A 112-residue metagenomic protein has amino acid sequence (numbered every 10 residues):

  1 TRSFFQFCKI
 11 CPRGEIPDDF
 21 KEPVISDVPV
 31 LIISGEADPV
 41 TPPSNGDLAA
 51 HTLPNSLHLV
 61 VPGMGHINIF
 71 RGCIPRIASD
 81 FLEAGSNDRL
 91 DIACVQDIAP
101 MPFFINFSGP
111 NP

Functional and structural regions predicted by a protein language model:
T1-P112: C-terminal subdomain of alpha/beta-hydrolase-fold enzymes, centered on the catalytic histidine and its supporting
